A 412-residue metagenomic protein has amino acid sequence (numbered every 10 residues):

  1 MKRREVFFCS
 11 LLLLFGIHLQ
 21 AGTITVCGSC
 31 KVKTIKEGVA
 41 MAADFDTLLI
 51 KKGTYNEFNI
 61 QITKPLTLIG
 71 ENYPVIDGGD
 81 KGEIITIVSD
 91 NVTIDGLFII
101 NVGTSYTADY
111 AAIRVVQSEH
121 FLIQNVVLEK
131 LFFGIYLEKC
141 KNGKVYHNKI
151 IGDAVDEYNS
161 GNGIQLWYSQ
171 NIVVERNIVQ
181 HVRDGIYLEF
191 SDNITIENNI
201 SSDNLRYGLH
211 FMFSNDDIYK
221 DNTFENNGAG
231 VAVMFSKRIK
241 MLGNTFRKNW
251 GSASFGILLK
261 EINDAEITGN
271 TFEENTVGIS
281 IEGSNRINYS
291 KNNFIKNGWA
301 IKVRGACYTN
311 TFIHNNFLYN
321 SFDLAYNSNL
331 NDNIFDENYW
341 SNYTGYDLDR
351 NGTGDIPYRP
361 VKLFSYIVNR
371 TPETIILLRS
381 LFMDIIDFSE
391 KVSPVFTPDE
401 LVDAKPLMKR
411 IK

Functional and structural regions predicted by a protein language model:
T23-N56: Acidic Gly/Asp/Thr-rich repetitive segments characteristic of extracellular carbohydrate-active and adhesion proteins
M41, Y55-T67, I76-H120, F133-C140 (+1 more regions): Extracellular beta-strand-rich solenoid/capping regions of secreted or surface-exposed proteins that bind or remodel
G78-T86, Y106-V115, K130-L137, E157-W167 (+6 more regions): Extracellular beta-strand/beta-solenoid scaffold signature
G96-R114, L122, K144-W167, V173 (+4 more regions): Acidic/polar low-complexity surface segments
Y207-W299: Eukaryotic tandem repeat interaction scaffolds
S252-G256, E274, I287-K291, I295-K412: Functionally critical loop-and-helix segments that line ligand-binding/catalytic clefts of soluble enzyme domains
